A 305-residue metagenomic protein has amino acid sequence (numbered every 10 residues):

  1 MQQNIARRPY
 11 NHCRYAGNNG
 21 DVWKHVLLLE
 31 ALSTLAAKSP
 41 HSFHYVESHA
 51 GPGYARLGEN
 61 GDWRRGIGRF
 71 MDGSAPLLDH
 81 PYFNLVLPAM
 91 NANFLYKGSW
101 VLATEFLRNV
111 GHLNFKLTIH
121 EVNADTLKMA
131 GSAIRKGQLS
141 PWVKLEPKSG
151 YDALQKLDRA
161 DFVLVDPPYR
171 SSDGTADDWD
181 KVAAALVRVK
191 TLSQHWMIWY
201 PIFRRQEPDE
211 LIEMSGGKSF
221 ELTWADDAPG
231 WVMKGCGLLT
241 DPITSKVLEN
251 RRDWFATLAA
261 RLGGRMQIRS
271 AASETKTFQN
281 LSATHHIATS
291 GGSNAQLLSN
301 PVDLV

Functional and structural regions predicted by a protein language model:
M1-V305: Class I S-adenosyl-L-methionine-dependent methyltransferase catalytic core
